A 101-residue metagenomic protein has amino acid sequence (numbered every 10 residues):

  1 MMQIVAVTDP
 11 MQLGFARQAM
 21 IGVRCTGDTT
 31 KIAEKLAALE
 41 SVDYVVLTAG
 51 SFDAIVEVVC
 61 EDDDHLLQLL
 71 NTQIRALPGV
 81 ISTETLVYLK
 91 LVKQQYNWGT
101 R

Functional and structural regions predicted by a protein language model:
M1-R101: A compositional/biophysical signature of low hydrophobicity enriched in polar/charged and small residues
